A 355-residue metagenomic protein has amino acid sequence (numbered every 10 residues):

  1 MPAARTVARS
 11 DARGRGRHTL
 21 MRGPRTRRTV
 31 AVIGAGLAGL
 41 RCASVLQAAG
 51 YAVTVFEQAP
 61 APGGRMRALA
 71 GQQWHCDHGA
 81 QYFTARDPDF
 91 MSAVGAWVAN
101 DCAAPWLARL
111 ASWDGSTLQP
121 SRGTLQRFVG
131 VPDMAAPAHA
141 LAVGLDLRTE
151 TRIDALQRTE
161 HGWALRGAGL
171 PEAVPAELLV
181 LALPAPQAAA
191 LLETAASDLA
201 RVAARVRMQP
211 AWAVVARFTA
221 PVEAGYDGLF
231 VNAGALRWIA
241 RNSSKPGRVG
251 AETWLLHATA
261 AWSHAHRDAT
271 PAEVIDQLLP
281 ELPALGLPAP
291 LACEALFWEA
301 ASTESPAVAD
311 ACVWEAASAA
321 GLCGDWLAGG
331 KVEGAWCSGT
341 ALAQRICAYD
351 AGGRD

Functional and structural regions predicted by a protein language model:
R28-V55: N-terminal Rossmann-like FAD-binding beta1-loop-alpha1 element of flavoenzymes
Q47-G71: Glycine-rich FAD pyrophosphate-binding loop
G63, G71, A176-Y226, P288: Central helical "cap/lid" subdomain
A68-L110: N-terminal FAD cofactor-binding segment of flavoenzymes
Y82-R86, L118-A140, D268-V274: Short beta-strand to alpha-helix junction loop
T149-W163: A conserved short coil-to-beta-strand element within the FAD-binding core of flavoproteins
V215-R267, E273, Q277-G286: Active-site substrate-recognition segment that forms the wall of the catalytic cavity or substrate channel
L282-S318: Flavin (FAD/FMN) cofactor-binding core of flavoprotein oxidoreductases
